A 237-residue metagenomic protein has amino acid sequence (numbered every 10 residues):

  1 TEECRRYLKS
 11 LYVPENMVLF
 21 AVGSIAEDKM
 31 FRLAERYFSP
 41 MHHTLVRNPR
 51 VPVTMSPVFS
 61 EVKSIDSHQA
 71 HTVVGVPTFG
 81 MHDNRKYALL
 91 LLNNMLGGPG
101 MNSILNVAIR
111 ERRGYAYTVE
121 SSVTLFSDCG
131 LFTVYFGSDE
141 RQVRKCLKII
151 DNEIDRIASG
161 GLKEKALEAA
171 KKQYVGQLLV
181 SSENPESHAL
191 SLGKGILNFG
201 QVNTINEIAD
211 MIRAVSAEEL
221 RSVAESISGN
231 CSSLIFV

Functional and structural regions predicted by a protein language model:
T1-V46, F79-G80, L89, G97-P99 (+1 more regions): Charge-rich, well-structured scaffold segments of protease-associated domains
V46-S103: His/Glu-based metal-binding/catalytic segments typifying zinc-dependent metallopeptidases
N106: Phosphate-proximal small/polar/acidic motifs at interfaces that engage nucleotide phosphates, polyphosphates
